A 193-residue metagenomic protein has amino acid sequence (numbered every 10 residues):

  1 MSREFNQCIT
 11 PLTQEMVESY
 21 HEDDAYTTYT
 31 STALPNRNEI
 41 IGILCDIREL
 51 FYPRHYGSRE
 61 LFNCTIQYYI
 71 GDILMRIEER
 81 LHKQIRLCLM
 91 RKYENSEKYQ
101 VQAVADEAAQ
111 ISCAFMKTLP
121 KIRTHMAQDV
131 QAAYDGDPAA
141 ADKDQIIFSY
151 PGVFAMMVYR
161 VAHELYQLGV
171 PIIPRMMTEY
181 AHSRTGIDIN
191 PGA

Functional and structural regions predicted by a protein language model:
M1-E179: Terminal amphipathic alpha-helical/low-complexity segments used for targeting or macromolecular assembly
Q110, I189-N190: Short alpha-helix boundary/capping motifs
P151, G186-D188: Short acidic-aromatic active-site loops that bind/stabilize oxyanions
M176, G192-A193: Short loop/turn and capping residues at structural boundaries
